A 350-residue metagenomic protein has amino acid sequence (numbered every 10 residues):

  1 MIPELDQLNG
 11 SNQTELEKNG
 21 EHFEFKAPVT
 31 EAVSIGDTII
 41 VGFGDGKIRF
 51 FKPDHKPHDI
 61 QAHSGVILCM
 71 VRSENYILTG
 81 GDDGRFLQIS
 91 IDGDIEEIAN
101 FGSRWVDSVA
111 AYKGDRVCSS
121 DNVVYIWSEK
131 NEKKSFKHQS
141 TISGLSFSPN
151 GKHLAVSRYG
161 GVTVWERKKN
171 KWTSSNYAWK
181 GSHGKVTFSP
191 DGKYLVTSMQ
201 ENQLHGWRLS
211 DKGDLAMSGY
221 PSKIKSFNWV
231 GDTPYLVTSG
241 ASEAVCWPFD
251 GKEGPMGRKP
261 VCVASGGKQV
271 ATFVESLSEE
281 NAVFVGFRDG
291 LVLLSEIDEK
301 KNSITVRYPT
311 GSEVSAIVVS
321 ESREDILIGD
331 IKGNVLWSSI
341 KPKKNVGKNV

Functional and structural regions predicted by a protein language model:
M1-V350: WD40-repeat beta-propeller superdomains and closely related acidic/aromatic-rich repeat-like regions
